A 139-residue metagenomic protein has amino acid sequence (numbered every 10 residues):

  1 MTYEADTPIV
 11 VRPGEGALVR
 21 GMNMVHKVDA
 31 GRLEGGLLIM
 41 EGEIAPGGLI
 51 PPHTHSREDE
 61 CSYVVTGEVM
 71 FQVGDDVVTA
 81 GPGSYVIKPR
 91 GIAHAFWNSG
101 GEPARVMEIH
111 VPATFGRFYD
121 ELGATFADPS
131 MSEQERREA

Functional and structural regions predicted by a protein language model:
M1-E4, E43, A113, G123-T125: Glyoxalase I/VOC metalloenzyme domain signal
M1-L37, P129-A139: A short, N-terminal "cap"/entry segment at the start of jelly-roll beta-barrel domains of the cupin/DSBH fold
V10-R12, R32, C61, E68 (+1 more regions): Short acidic-glycine-tyrosine-enriched beta hairpin
R20, P46-G48, S56, E68-V69 (+3 more regions): Hydrophobic small-molecule pocket/channel-lining residues, especially in calycin-type beta-barrels
V25-H26, M40-H55: Conserved short histidine dyad/triad with adjacent acidic residue
I44-P46, V65, R90, G100: Short loop/turn positions at the edges of beta-strands in beta-sheet-rich folds
M70, R90-G116: Ligand-binding loop in jelly-roll beta-barrel domains
Y119: Phosphate/pyrophosphate-binding active-site loops
